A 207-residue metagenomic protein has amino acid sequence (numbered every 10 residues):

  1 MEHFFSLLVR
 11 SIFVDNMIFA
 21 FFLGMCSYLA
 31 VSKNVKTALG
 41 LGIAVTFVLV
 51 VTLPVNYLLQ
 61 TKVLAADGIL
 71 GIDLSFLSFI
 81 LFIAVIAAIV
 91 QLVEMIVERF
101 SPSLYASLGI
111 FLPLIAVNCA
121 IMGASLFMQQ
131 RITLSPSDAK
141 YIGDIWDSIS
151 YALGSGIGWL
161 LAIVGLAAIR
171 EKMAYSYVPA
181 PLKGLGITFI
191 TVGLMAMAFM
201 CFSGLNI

Functional and structural regions predicted by a protein language model:
S6-A20, I72-I86, I149-A162: Structural signature of hydrophobic alpha-helical transmembrane segments
S6-F47: Juxtamembrane transmembrane-helix termini in multi-pass membrane transport proteins
F22-A30, E94-F100, F111-L112, C119-D138: Generic transmembrane alpha-helix signature in multi-pass membrane proteins, especially transporters/channels
L23-S27, V45-V51, I83-L92, V117-A124 (+2 more regions): Hydrophobic core segments of alpha-helical transmembrane domains in multi-pass membrane transport and ion-translocation
L23-T37, V90-L104, L166-Y177: C-terminal ends of transmembrane helices
T37-F47, L77-F82, L104-I115, P181-I187: Cytoplasmic-side transmembrane-helix entry/capping segments in multi-pass membrane proteins
T61-L108: Ordered, amphipathic secondary-structure segments that act as subunit-interaction surfaces in large macromolecular
E171-F189: Interfacial loop-to-transmembrane junctions
